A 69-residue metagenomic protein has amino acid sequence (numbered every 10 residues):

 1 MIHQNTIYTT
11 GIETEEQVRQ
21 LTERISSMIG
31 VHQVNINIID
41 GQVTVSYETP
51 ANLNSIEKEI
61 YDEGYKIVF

Functional and structural regions predicted by a protein language model:
M1-T6: Compositionally biased, disordered extreme N-termini, encompassing classical targeting presequences
I7-Q17: Short, surface-exposed ligand-recognition loops at beta-strand->loop->(often short) alpha-helix junctions that present
Q20-I25, S55-E63: Short amphipathic alpha-helices in soluble, non-transmembrane regions that often serve as interface/regulatory elements
T22-N37: Short acidic amphipathic segments
G41-S46: A generic structural motif
E48-L53: Helix N-cap motif at beta-to-alpha junctions
G64-F69: Conserved short beta-strand edge segments in small beta-sheet-based binding/regulatory domains
